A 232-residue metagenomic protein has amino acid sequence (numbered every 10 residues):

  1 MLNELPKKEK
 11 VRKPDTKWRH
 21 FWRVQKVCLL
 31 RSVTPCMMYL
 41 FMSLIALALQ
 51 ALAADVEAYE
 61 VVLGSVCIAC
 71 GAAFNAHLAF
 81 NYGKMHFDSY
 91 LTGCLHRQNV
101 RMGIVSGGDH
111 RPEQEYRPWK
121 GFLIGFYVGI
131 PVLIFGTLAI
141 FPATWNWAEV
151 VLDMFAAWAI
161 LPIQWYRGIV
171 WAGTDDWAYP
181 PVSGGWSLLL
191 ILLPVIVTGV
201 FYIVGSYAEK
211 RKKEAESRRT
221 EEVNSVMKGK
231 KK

Functional and structural regions predicted by a protein language model:
M1-N99: N-terminal first transmembrane alpha-helix
D15-W22, K26, L30, A148-Y166: Membrane-interacting alpha-helical segments
K17-P35, G107-I134, W177-W186: Loop-to-transmembrane boundary segments
L52-G71, Q114, I160-L190: Membrane-interface segments at the starts/ends of alpha-helical transmembrane spans
F74-M85, P180-K213: Transmembrane alpha-helical segments in integral membrane proteins
H96-W119, W165-D175: Short membrane-interface loop/juxtamembrane segments of multi-pass integral membrane proteins
G121-A156: Hydrophobic alpha-helical membrane-insertion segments
K210-K232: Short, highly charged, low-complexity non-transmembrane loops/tails of multi-pass membrane proteins
